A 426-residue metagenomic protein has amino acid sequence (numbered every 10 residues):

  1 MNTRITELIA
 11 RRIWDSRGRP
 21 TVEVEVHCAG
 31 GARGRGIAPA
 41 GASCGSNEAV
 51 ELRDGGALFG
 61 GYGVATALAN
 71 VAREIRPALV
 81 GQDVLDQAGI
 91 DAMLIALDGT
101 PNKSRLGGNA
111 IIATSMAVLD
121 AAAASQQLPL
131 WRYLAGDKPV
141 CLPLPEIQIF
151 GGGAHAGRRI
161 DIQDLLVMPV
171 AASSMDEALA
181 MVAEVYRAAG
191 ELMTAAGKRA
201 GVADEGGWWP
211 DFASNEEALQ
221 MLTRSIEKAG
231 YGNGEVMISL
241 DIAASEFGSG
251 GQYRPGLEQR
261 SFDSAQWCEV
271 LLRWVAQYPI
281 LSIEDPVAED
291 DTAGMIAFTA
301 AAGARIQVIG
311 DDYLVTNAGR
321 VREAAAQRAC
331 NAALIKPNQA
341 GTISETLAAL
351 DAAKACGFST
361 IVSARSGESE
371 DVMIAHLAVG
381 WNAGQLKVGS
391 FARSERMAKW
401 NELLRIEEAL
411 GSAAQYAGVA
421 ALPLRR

Functional and structural regions predicted by a protein language model:
M1-T21: Short, Gly/Pro- and small/polar-rich lid/capping loops
D15-R17, G99-M116, P145-G157, V202: Glycine/serine-rich anion-binding loops at beta->alpha junctions that coordinate negatively charged ligand groups
V22-A29, G36-A40, I147-P169, R224-I226 (+4 more regions): Short beta-strand elements
P39-L128, L179, G207: Metal- or metallocofactor-binding catalytic centers and their adjacent structured scaffolds across diverse enzyme
L128-E146: Glycine/threonine-rich beta-strand-loop-alpha-helix active-site module that forms ligand/phosphate-binding
V140-G206: Mobile "lid/hinge" segments at catalytic clefts and subdomain interfaces of large enzymes
E216-R426: Catalytic core of soluble alpha/beta enzymes
